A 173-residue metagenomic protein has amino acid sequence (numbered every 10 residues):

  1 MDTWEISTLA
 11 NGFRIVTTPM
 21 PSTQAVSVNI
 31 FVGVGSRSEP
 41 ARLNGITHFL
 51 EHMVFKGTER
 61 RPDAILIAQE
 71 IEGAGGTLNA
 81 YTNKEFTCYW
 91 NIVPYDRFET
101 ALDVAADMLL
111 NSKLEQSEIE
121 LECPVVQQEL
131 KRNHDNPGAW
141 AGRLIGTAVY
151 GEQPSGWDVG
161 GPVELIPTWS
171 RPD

Functional and structural regions predicted by a protein language model:
M1-I67, W90-V93, D103, L109 (+2 more regions): His/Glu-rich zincin catalytic helix
V32, E59-D173: Acidic/histidine-enriched segments that form metal/cofactor-coordinating and catalytic pocket/exosite environments
